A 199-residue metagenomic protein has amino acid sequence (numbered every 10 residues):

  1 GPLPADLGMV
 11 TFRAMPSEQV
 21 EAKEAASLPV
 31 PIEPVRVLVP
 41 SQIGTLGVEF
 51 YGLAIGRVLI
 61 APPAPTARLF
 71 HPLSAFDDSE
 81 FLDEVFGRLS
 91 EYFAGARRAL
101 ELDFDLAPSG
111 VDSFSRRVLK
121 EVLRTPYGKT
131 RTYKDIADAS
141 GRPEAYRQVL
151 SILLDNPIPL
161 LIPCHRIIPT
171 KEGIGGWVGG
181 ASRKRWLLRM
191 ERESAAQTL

Functional and structural regions predicted by a protein language model:
G1-M9: Extreme N-terminal basic, low-complexity initiation segments that serve as generic localization/processing leaders
M9-P143, M190-L199: Basic nucleic-acid-binding alpha-helical/helix-turn surface characteristic of O6-alkylguanine DNA
E24, T170-L199: …primarily DNA-binding HTH/wHTH and HhH modules…
T45, K129, R142, S151 (+1 more regions): Gly/Ser/Thr-rich helix-start
Y133, P163, W177: Thr-Gly-centered strand-to-loop micro-motif
E144-I158: Regulatory, non-catalytic segments
L160-I167: Short Lys/Arg-enriched helix C-cap and helix-to-coil transition segments that create basic nucleic-acid-contact patches
